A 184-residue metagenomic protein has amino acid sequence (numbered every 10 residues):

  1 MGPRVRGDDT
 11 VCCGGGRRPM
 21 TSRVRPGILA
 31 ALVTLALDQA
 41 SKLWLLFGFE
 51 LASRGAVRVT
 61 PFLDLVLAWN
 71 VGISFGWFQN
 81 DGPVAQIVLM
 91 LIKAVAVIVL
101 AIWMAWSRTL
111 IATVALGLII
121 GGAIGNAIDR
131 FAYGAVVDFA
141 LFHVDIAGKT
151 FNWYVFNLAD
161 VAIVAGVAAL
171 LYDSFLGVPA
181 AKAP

Functional and structural regions predicted by a protein language model:
M1, R6-D8: A cross-taxon signal for low-complexity, glycine/charged-rich
T10-P184: Alpha-helical transmembrane bundles and membrane-interface segments of multipass inner-membrane proteins
